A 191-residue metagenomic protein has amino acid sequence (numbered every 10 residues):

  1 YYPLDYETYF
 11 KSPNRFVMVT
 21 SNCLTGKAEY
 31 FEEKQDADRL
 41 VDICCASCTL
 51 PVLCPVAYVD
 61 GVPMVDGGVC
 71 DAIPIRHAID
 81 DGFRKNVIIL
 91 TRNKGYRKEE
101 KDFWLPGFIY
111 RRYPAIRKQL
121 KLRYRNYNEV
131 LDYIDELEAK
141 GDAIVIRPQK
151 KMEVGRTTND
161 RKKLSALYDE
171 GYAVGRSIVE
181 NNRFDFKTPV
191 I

Functional and structural regions predicted by a protein language model:
Y1-I191: Patatin-like phospholipase
